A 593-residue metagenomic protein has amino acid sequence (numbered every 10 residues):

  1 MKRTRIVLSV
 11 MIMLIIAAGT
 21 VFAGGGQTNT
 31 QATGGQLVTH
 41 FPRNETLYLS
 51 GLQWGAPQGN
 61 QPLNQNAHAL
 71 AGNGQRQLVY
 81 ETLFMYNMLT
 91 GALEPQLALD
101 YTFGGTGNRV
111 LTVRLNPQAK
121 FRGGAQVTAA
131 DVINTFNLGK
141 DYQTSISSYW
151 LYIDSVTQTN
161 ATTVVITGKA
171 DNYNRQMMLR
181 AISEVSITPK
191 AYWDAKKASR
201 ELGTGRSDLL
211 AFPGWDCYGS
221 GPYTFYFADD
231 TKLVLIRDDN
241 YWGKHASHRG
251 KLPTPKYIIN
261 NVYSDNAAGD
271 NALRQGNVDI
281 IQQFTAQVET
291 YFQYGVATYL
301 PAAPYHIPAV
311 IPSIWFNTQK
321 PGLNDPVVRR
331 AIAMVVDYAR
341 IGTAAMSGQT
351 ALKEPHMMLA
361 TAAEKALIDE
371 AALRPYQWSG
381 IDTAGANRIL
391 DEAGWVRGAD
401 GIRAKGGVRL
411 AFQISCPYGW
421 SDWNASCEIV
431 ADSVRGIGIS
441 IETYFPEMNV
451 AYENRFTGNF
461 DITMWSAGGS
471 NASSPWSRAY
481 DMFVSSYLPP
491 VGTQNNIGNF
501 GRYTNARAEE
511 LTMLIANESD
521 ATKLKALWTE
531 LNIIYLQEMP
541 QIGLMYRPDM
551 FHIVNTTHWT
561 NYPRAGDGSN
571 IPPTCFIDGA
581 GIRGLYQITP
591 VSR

Functional and structural regions predicted by a protein language model:
Y48, T128-T135, A161-T167, G221-P222 (+7 more regions): Alpha-helical secondary-structure segments
Y48-T106, N137, Y218: N-terminal lobe/hinge region of extracytoplasmic solute-binding protein
G51, Q58, G74-Q75, K232-L233 (+5 more regions): Detector for C-terminal structural segments
W54, D230, A286, A362 (+4 more regions): Ligand/substrate-recognition segments at binding pockets and active sites
N87-A92, S183-L252, Y257, A267 (+2 more regions): Gly/Pro-rich hinge or "lid" segments in bacterial periplasmic/extracellular proteins
N116, A211, Y241-Y291, E428-A431 (+2 more regions): Ligand-site clamp/hinge motif
G139, I146, T157, Y226-I236 (+4 more regions): Extracellular/periplasmic solute-recognition and catalytic clefts
S148-G203, R564: Surface-exposed binding/hinge segments that line and control ligand-binding clefts or catalytic entry sites
